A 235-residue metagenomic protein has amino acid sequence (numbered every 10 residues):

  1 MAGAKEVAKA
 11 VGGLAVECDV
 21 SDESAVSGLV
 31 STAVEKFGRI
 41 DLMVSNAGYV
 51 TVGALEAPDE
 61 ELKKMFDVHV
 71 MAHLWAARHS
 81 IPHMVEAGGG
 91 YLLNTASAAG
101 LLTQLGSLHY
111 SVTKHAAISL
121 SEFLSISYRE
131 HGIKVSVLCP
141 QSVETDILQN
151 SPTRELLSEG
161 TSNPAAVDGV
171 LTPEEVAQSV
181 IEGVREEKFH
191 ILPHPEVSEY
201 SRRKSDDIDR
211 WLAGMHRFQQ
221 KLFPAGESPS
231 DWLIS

Functional and structural regions predicted by a protein language model:
M1, C18-G28, D59: The beta1-alpha1 cofactor-binding region of Rossmann-like NAD(H)/NADP(H)-dependent oxidoreductases
V11, T32-M43, T51: A glycine-rich helix->loop->beta "capping" turn within Rossmann-like NAD(P)(H)-dependent oxidoreductase domains
K36-F37, G53, H79-G88: A short helix-coil junction within the Rossmann-fold of NAD(P)-dependent oxidoreductases
V50-K63, G106-H109: Conserved mid-core segment of classical short-chain dehydrogenase/reductases
A77, T113: Active-site helix of classical SDR
S97: Residue(s) in the substrate-gating loop at a strand-loop-helix junction that position the organic substrate next
I126-P195: SDR active-site lid
